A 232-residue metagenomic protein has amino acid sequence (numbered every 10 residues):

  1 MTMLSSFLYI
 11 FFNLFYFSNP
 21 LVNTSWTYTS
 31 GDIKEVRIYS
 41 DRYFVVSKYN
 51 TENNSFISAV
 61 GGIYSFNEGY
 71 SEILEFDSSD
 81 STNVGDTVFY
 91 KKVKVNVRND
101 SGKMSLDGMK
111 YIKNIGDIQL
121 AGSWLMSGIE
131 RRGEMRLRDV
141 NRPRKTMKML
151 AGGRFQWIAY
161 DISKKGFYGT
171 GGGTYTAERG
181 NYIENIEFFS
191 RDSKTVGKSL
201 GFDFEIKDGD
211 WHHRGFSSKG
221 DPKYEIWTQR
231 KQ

Functional and structural regions predicted by a protein language model:
L4-F15: Sec-dependent N-terminal signal peptides
L14-G61, F66-N67, S71-T170, I183-Q232: Lipid interaction determinants
G172-A177: Beta-propeller blade signature
E178-Y182: Glycine/small-residue-rich hydrophobic helix-like segments
